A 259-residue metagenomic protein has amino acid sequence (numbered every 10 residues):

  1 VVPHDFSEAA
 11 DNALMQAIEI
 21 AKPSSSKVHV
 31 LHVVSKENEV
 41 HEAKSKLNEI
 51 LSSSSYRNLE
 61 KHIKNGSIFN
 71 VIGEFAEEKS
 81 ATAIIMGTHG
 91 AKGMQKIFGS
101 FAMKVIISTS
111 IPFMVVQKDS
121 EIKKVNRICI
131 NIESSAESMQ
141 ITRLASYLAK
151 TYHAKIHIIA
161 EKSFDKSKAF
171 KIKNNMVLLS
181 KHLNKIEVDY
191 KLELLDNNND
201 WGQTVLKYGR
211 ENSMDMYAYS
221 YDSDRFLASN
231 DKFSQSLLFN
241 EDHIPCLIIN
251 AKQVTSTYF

Functional and structural regions predicted by a protein language model:
V1-H41, I128-L192, E211-Y217, N240-V254: Small/aliphatic-rich secondary-structure junction motif
A10, N65, Q95, S138 (+1 more regions): A conditional alpha-helix N-cap/helix-loop micro-motif detector
M15-Q16, F75, L144, T204 (+1 more regions): A short acidic, amphipathic alpha-helical/loop segment
I20, V71-F75, T204, Y208: CheY-like receiver
H41, K96-I97, N126, I141 (+4 more regions): Short, well-ordered secondary-structure micro-motifs
N58-K61, L192: Rossmann-fold cofactor-recognition segment
I63-V71, N197-G202: Charged docking surfaces used in two-component/phosphorelay signaling
E74-E121, G209-F259: Gly/Ser-rich helix-loop-strand patches that form or flank binding pockets for ribonucleotide-derived cofactors
